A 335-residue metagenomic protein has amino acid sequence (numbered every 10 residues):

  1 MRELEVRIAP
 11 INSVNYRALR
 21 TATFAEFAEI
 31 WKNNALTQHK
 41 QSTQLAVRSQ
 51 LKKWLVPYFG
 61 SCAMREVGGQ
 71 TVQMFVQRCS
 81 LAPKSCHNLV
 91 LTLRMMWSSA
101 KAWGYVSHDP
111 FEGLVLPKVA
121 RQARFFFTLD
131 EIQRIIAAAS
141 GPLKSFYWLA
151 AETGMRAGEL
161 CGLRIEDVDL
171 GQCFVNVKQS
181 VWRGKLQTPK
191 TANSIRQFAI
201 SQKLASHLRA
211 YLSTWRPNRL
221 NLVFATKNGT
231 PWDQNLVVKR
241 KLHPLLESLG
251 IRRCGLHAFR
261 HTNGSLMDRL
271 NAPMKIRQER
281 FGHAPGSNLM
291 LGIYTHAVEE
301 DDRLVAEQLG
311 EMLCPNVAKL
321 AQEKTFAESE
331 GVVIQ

Functional and structural regions predicted by a protein language model:
M1-A18, Q38, K190-T191: Short, surface-exposed polybasic/aromatic micro-patch for ligand or macromolecular engagement
Y16, R20-T23, R65, S107-H108 (+5 more regions): Major-groove DNA-contacting interfaces characterized by cationic-aromatic clusters
R17-A25, E29-Y105, P110, R121 (+2 more regions): N-terminal core-binding DNA-recognition domain of tyrosine site-specific recombinases/integrases
C79, K84-S85, A102, A138-W148 (+5 more regions): C-terminal catalytic core of tyrosine-transesterase DNA break-rejoin enzymes
P83-L91, A102-L163, G171, W182 (+7 more regions): Basic, Lys/Arg- and aromatic-enriched nucleic-acid-binding interface segment
E112-G113, Q172-V177, G255-A258, L266 (+2 more regions): Short functional hotspots where side chains directly engage DNA or cofactors
Q172, R183-L204, A210, T214-R216 (+3 more regions): C-terminal secondary-structure termini that scaffold catalytic or DNA-interacting sites
